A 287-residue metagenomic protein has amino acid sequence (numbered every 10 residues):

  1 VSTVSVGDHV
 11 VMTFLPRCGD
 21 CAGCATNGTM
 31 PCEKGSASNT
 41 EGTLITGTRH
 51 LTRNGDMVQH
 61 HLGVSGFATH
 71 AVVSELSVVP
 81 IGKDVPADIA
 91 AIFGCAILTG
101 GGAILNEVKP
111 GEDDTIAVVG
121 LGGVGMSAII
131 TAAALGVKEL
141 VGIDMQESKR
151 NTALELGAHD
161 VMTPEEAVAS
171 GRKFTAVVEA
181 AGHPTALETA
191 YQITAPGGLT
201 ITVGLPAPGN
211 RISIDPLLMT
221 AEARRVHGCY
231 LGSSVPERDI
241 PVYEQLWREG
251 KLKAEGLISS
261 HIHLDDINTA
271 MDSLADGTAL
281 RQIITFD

Functional and structural regions predicted by a protein language model:
V1-A25, M30, S38, G82-D84: Glycine-rich beta-strand-centered segment in the early N-terminal region that forms part of a ligand/cofactor-binding
G7, D113, K173-F174, A254 (+1 more regions): Local beta-strand N-terminus motif with an aromatic residue
T13, V178-A180, F286: Short, well-ordered coil/turn residues at beta-beta hairpins and beta-strand->alpha-helix junctions within
T69-H70, L76-V78, G82-E166: Mid-domain Rossmann-like dinucleotide-binding core that forms the NAD(H)/NADP(H) cofactor-binding site
V108-T115, L135, M145-R225: Glycine-rich cofactor phosphate-binding loops and adjacent beta1-alpha1 units of small-molecule cofactor enzyme domains
E188-Q192, E237-D287: C-terminal hydrophobic helical "lid"/dimerization subdomain of Rossmann-like NAD(P)H-dependent oxidoreductases
G204-A207, C229-G232, I258: Short strand-turn motif at the edge of the Rossmann-like AdoMet-binding core
H227-P241: Active-site capping/gating segments
